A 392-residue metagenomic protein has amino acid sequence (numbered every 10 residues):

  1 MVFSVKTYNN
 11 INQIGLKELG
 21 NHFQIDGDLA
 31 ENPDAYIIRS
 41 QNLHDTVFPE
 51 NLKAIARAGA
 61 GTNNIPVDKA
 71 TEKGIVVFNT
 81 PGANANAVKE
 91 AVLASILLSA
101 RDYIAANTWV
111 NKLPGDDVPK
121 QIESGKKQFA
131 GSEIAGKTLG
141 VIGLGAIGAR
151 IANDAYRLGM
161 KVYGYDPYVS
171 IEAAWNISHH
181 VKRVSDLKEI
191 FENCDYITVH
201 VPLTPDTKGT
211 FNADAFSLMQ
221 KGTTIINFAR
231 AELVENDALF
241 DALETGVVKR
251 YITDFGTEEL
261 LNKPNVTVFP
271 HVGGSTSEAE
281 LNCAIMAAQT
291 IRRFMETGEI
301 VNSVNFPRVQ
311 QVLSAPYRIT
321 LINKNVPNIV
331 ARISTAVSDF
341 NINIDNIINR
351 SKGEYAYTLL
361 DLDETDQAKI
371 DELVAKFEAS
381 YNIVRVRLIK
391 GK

Functional and structural regions predicted by a protein language model:
M1-T80, E192, N212-D214, L218 (+2 more regions): An N-terminal-biased, well-structured beta-alpha scaffold segment characteristic of Rossmann-like dinucleotide-binding
V5-T7, V141, L321: Hydrophobic Val/Ile/Leu positions in short beta-strands of Rossmann-like dinucleotide-binding domains
H44-V47, P167-L260, S275: Rossmann-like adenosine-cofactor binding region
K73, P81-T138, N302: Phosphate-binding beta-alpha-beta segment of Rossmann-like dinucleotide-binding domains, i.e., the NAD(P)
K89-T108, A155-M160, I285-E299, S334-S338 (+1 more regions): Oxidoreductase and adenylate-handling cofactor-binding alpha/beta cores
L144-G145: Glycine-rich Rossmann-fold phosphate-binding loop(s) that bind the pyrophosphate of adenine dinucleotide cofactors
G148-A149: N-terminal Rossmann-fold NAD(P) dinucleotide-binding loop
L261-P264, G273-K392: NAD(P)-dependent dehydrogenase/reductase Rossmann-like domain
